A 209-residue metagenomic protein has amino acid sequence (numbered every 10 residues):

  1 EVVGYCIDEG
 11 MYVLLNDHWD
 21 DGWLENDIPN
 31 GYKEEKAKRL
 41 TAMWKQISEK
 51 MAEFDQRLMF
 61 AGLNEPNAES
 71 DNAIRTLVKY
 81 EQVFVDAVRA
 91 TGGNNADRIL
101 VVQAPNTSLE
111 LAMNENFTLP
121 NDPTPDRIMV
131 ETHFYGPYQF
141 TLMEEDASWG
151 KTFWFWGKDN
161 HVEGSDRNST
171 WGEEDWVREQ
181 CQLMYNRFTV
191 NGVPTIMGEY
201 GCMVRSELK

Functional and structural regions predicted by a protein language model:
E1-A68: Substrate-binding cleft and catalytic face of glycoside hydrolase catalytic domains, especially the flexible beta-alpha
K38-E173, Q182-C202: Active-site region of glycoside hydrolase catalytic domains
R205: Small/polar glycine-rich anion-binding or flexible loop at a beta-alpha turn
K209: Extended, alpha-helix-rich binding/interface surfaces that flank or overlap catalytic cores and mediate recognition
